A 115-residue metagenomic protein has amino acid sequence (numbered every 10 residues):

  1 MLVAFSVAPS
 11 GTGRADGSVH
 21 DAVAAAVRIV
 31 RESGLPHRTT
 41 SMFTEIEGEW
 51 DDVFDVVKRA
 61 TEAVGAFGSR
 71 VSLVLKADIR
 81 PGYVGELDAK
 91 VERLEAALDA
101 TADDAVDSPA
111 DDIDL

Functional and structural regions predicted by a protein language model:
M1-L115: Charge-rich, low-complexity N-terminal segments
